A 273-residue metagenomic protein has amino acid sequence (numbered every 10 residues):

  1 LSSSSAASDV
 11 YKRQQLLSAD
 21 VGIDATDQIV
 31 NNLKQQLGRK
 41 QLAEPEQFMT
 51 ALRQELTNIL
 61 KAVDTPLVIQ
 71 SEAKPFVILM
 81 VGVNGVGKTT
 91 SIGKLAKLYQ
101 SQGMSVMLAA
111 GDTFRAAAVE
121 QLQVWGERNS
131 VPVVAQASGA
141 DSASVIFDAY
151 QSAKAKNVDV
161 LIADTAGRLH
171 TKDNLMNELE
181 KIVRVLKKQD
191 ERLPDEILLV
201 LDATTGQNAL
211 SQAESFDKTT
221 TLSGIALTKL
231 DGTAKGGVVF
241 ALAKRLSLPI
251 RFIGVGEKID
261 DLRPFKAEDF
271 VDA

Functional and structural regions predicted by a protein language model:
L1-A7, Y11: Single conserved hydrophobic/aromatic residue that forms the stacking wall/gate of nucleotide- or nucleobase-binding
R13-L17, K34: Amphipathic alpha-helical segments within well-ordered protein domains
I23-I69: Extreme N-terminal, non-catalytic leader segments that precede Walker-type/kinase nucleotide-binding cores
T57-L60, P66-A273: P-loop/Walker A NTP-binding module and the surrounding RecA-like catalytic core of P-loop NTPases
